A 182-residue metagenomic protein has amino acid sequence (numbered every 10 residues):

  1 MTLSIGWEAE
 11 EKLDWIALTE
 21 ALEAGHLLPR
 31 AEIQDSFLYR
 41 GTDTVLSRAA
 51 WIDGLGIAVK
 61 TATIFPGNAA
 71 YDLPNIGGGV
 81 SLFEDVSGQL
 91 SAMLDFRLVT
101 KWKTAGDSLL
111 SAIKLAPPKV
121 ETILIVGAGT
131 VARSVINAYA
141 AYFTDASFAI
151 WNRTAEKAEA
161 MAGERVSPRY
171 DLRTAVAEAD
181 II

Functional and structural regions predicted by a protein language model:
M1-K101, L109, A116-K119: N-terminal ligand-binding/catalytic initiation module
L115-T122, T144: Short helix-loop-beta connector
E121, D180-I182: Conserved acidic residues
A128-G129: Glycine-rich Rossmann-fold phosphate-binding loop(s) that bind the pyrophosphate of adenine dinucleotide cofactors
A132-R133: N-terminal Rossmann-fold NAD(P) dinucleotide-binding loop
Y139: Aromatic pocket-lining residues of Rossmann-like dinucleotide-binding sites
Y142-A162: NAD(P)-binding Rossmann-fold cofactor-contacting core
R165-A179: Short acidic low-complexity segments
